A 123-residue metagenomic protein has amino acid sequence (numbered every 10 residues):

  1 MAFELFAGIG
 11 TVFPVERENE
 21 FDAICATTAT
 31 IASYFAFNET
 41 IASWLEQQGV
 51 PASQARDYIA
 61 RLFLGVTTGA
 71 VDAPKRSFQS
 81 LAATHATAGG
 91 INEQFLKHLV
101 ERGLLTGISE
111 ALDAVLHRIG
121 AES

Functional and structural regions predicted by a protein language model:
M1-D22, I31-K75, H117-E122: Internal alpha-helical scaffold of NAD(P)-dependent oxidoreductase catalytic cores
A60-S123: NAD(P)-dependent Rossmann-like dehydrogenase/reductase catalytic/cofactor-binding core
